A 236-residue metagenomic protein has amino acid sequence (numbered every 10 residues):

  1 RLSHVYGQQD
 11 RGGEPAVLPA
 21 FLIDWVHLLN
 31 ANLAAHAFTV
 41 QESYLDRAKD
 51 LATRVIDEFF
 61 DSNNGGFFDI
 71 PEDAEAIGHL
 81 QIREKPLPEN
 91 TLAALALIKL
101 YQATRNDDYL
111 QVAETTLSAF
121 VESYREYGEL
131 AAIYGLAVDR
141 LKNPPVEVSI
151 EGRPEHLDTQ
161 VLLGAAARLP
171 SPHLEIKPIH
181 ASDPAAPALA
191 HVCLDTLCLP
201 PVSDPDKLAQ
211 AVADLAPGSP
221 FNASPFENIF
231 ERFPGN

Functional and structural regions predicted by a protein language model:
R1-N236: Glycan-recognition and catalytic cores of secretory/periplasmic carbohydrate-active enzymes
